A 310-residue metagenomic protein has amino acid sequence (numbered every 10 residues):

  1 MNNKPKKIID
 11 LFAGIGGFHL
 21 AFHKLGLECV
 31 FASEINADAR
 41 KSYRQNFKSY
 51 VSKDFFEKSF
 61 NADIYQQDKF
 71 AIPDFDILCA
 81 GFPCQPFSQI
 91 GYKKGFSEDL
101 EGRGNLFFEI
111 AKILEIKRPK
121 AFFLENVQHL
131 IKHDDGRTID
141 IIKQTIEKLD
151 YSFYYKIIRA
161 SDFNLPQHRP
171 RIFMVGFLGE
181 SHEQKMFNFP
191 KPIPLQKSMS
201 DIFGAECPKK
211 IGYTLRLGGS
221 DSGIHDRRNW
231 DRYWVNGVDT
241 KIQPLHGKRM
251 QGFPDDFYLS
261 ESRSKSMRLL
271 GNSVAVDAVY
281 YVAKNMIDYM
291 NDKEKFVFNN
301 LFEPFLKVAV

Functional and structural regions predicted by a protein language model:
N3-I8: Extreme N-terminal starter segment of soluble prokaryotic enzymes
I9-Y65: SAM cofactor-binding core of SAM-dependent methyltransferases, primarily the Rossmann-like beta-alpha-beta module
K48-K53, P194, Y258-L259: Cytochrome P450 catalytic domain signature, combining two hallmark sequence patches
S52-F60, S152-I157, N299: A short coil-to-beta-strand element that immediately follows conserved catalytic motifs
A62, G81, I110: Active-site-proximal cofactor/substrate-binding loop regions of enzyme domains
Q67-I77, Q85-T240: Class I S-adenosyl-L-methionine
K197-V310: C-terminal target-recognition/interaction regions appended to catalytic cores
